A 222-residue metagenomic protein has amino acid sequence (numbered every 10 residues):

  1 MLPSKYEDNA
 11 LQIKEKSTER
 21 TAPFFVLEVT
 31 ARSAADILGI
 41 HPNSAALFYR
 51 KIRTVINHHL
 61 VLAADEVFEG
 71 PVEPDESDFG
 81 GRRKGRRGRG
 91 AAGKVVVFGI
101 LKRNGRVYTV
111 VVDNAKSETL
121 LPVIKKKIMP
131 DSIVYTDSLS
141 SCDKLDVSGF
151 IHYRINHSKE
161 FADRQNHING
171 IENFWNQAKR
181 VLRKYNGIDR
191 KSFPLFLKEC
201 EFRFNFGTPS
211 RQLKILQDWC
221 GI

Functional and structural regions predicted by a protein language model:
M1-I222: Residue-level recognition of single "structural anchor" positions that define or cap local secondary structure
